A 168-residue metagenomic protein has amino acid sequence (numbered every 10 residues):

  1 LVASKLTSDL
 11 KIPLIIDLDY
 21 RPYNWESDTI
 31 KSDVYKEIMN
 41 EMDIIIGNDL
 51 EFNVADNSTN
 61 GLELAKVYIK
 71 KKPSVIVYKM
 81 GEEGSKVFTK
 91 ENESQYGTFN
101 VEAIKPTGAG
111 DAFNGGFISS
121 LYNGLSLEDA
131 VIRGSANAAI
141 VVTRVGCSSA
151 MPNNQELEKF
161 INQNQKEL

Functional and structural regions predicted by a protein language model:
L1-I12: Glycosyltransferases and closely related glycan-assembly transferases that use nucleotide-activated donors
K5-L6, G61-L168: Conserved phosphate-binding/catalytic region of the ribokinase-like
L10, P22-Q95: Conserved phosphate/ATP/ADP-binding segment of small-molecule kinases
L14-I16: Hydrophobic beta-strand scaffold residues
